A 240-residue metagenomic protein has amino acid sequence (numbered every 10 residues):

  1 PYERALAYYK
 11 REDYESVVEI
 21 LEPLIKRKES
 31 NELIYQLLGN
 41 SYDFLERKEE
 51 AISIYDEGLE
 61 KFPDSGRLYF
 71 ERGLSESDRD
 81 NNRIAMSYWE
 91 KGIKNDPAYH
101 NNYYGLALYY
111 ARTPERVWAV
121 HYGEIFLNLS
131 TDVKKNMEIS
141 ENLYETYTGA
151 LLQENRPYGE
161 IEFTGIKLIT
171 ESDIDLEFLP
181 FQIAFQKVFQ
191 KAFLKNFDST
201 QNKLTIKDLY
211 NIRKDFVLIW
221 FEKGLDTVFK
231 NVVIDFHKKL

Functional and structural regions predicted by a protein language model:
E3, Q36-L37, E71, G105 (+1 more regions): Canonical tetratricopeptide repeat
R27, K61-F62, N95, L129: Structural marker of alpha-solenoid helical repeat scaffolds
N31-L33, G66-R67, H100-N101, K134: Helix-start (N-cap) detector for alpha-helical repeat units in TPR-like alpha-solenoids, especially tetratricopeptide
N101-L240: Eukaryotic alpha-helical solenoid repeat scaffolds
